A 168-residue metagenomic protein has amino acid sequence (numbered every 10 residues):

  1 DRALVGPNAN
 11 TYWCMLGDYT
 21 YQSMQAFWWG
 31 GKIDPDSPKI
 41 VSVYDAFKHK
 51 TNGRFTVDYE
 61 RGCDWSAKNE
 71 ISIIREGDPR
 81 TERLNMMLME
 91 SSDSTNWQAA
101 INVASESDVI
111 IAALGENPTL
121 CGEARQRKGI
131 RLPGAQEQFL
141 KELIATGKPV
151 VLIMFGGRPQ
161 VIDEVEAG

Functional and structural regions predicted by a protein language model:
D1-G168: C-terminal non-catalytic regions of proteins with extracellular/luminal or membrane-system context
